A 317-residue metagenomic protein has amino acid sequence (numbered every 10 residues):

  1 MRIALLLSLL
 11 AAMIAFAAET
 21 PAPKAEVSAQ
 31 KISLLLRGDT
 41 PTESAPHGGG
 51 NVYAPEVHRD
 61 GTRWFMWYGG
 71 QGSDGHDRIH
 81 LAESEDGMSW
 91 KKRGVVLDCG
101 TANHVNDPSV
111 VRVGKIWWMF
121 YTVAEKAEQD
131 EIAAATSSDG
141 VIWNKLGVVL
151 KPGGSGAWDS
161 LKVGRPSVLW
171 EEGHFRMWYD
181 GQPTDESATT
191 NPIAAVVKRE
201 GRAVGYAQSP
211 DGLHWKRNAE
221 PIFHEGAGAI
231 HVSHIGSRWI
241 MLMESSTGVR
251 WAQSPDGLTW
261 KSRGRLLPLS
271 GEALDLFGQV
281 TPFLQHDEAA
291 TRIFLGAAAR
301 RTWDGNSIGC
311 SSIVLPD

Functional and structural regions predicted by a protein language model:
A4-M13: Bacterial N-terminal signal peptides
A17-N103, V111-R165, L169-G228, S233-F277 (+1 more regions): Beta-rich carbohydrate-recognition and catalytic domains
P282: Extracellular glycan/ECM-engagement signal in secreted proteins
